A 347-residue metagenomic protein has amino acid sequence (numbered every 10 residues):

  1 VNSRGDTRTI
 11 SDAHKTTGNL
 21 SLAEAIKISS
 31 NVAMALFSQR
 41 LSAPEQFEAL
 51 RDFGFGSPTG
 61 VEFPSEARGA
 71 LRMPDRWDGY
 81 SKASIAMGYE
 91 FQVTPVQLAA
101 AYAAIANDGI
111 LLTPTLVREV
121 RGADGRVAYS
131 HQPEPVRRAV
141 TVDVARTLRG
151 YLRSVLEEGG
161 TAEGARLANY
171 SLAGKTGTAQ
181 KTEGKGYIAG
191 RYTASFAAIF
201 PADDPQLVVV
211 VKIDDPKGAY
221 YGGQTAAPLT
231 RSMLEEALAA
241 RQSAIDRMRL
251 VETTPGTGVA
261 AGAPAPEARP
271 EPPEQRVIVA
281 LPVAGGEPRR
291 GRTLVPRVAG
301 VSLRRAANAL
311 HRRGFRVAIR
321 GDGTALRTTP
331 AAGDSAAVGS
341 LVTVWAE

Functional and structural regions predicted by a protein language model:
V1-I213: Beta-lactam-recognizing serine transpeptidase/beta-lactamase-like catalytic domain environment
F37-R40, Q224, A240: Conserved residues at beta->alpha junctions
Q97, V144, T225-L229, A299-S302: Helical mechanochemical/support elements of P-loop NTPase systems and associated helical scaffolds
V140, A189, G218-L229: Short alpha-helix boundary/capping segments
R166-N169, V211-D215, S232-E347: Ligand-recognition elements built from short beta-strands and adjacent flexible loops
I199, G222, E236: C-terminal substrate/ligand-recognition segments
Q206, G218-Y220, G339: Intrinsically disordered, low-complexity acidic/polar segments
